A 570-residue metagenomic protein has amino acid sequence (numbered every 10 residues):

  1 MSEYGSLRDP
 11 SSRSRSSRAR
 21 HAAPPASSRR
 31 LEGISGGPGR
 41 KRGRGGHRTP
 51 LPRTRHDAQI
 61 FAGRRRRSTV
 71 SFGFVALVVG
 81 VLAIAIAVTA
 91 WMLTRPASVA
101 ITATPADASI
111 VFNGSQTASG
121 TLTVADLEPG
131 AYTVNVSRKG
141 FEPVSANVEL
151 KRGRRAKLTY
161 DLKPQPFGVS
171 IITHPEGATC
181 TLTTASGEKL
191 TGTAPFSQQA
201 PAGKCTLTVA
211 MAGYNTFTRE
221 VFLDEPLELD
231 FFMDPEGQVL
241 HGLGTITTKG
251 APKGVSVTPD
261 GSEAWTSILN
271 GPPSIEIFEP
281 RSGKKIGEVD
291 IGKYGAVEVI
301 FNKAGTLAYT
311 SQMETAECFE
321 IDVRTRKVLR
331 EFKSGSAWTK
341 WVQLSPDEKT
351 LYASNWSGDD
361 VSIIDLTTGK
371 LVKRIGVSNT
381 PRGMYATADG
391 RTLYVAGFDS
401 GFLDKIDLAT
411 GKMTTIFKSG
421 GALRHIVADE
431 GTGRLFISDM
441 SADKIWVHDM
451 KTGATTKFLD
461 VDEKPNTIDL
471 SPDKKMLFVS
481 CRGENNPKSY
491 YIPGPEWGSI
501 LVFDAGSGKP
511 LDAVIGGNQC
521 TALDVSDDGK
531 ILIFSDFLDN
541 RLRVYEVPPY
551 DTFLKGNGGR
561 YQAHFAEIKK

Functional and structural regions predicted by a protein language model:
M1-S2, K457: Accessible peptide chain termini
S2-G244, K253, E546-V547, G556: Short loop/turn and low-complexity linker motifs enriched in small/turn-promoting residues
S11-S14, R30, G46, P52 (+3 more regions): Predominantly soluble domains enriched in secretory-pathway, periplasmic, or organellar proteins
